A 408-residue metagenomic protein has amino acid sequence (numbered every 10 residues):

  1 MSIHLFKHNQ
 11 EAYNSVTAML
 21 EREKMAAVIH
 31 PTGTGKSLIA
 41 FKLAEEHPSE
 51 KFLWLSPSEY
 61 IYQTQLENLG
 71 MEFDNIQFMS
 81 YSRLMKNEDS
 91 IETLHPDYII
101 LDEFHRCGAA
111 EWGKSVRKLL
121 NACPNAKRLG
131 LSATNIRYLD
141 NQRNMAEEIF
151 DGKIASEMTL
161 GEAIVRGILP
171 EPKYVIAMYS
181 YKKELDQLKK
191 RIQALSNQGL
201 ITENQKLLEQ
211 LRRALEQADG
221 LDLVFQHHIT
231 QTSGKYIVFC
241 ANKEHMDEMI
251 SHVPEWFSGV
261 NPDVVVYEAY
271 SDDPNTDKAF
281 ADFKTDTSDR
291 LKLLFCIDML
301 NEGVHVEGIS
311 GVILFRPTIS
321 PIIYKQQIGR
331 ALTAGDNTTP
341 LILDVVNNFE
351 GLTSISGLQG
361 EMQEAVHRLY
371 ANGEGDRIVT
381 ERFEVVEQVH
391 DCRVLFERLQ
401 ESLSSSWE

Functional and structural regions predicted by a protein language model:
M1-A27: Conserved pre-motif I regulatory segment
R22-L43: Walker A/P-loop
S56-I61, M79-N87, R106-A109, C240-E244 (+2 more regions): Conserved helicase motor
Q63, D247-E248, V253, N261-L300: Conserved helicase ATPase core of P-loop NTP-dependent helicases/translocases
I91-I136: SF2 helicase catalytic motif II
D140-Y236, I250: Interdomain helical connector at the RecA1-RecA2 junction of SF1/SF2 helicase-like NTPases
L160-P170, T333-L403: A conserved SF2-helicase RecA2
I319-P340: Conserved SF2 helicase motif VI
